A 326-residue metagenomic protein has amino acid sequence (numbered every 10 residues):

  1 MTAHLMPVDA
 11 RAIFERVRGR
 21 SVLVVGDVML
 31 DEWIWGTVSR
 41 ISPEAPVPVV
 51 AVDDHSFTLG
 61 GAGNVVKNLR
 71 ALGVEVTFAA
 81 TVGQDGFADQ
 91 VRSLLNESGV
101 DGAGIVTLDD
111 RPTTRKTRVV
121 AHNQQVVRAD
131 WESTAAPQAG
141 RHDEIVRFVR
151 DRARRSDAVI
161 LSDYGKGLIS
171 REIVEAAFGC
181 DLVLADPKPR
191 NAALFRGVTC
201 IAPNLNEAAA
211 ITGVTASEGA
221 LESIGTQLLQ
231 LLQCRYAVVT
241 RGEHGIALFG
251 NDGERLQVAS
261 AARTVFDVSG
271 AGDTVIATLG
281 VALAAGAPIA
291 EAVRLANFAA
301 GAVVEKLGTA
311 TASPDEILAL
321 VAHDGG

Functional and structural regions predicted by a protein language model:
A3-I13, R20, P43, V47-R115 (+1 more regions): Substrate-binding N-lobe of the ribokinase-like
V17, A153-R154, F195-R196: A short, aliphatic-rich alpha-helical micro-motif
L23, T77-T81, G104, A158-I160 (+2 more regions): A structural signal for isolated positions on well-ordered beta-strands in alpha/beta enzyme cores
V28, Y164, T274: Active-site metal-binding loops of divalent metal-dependent hydrolases
R70, F178, A284: Gly/Ala-rich phosphate-binding loop of Rossmann-like dinucleotide-binding domains, activating on the conserved
I105-R111, R118-R154: Conserved phosphate-binding/catalytic loop of the ribokinase/pfkB sugar-kinase fold
A158, Y164-R255: Conserved phosphate/ATP/ADP-binding segment of small-molecule kinases
R235, A261-D324: Conserved post-catalytic alpha-helical subdomain immediately downstream of the catalytic base and nucleotide-binding
